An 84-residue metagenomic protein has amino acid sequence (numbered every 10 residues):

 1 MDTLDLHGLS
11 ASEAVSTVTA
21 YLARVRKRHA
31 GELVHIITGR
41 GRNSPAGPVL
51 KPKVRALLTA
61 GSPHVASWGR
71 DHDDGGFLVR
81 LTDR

Functional and structural regions predicted by a protein language model:
M1-R84: N-terminal targeting/trafficking signals and adjacent low-complexity tails
